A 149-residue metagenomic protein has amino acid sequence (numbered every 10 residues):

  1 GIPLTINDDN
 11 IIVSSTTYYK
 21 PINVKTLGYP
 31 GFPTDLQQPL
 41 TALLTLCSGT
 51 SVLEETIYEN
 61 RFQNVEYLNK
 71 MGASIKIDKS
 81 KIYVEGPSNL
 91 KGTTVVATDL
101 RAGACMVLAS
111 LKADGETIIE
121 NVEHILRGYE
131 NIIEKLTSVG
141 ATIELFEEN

Functional and structural regions predicted by a protein language model:
G1-N149: Short, structured segments at the rim of ligand-binding sites
